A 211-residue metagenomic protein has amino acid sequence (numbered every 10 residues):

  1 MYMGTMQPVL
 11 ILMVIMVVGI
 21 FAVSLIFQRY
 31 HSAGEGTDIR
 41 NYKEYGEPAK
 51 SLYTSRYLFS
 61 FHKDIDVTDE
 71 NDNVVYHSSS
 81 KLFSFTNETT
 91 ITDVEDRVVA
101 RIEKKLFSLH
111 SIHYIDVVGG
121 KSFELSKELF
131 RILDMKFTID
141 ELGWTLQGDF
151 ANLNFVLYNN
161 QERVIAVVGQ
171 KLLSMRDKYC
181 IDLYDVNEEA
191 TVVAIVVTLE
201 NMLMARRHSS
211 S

Functional and structural regions predicted by a protein language model:
M1-T5: Short, strongly hydrophobic alpha-helical membrane anchors
Q7-E88, V94-R97, L106, H110-I112 (+1 more regions): Low-complexity or membrane-interfacial segments used for flexible interactions
